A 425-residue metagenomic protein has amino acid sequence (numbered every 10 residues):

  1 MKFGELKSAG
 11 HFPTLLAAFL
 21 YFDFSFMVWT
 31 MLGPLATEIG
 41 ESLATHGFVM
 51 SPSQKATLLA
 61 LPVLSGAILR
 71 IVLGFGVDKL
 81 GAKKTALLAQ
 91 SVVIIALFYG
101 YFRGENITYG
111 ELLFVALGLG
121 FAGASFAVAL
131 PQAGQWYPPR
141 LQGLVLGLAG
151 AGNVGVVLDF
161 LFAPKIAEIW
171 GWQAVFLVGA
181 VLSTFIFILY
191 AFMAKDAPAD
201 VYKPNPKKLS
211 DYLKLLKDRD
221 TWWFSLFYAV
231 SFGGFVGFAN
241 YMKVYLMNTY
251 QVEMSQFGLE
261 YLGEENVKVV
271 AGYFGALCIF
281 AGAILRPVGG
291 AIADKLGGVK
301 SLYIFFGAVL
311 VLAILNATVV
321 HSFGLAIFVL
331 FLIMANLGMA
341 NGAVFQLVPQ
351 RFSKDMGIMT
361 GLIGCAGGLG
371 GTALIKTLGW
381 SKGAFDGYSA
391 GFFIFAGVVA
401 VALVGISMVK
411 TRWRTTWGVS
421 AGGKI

Functional and structural regions predicted by a protein language model:
L32-T37, R219-P287: Extracytoplasmic gate region of multi-pass secondary transporters
K83-A86, L112, L302: Primarily marks hydrophobic transmembrane alpha-helices of the MFS/SLC 12-helix fold
S91-E105, G307-H321: C-terminal ends and interior cores of transmembrane alpha-helices in multi-pass membrane transporters/permeases
V115-G152: Cytoplasmic helix-loop-helix junction between adjacent transmembrane helices in 12-TM secondary transporters
L141-L161, G364-L374: Glycine-rich segments within core transmembrane alpha-helices of 12-TM secondary carriers
L148-A194: Helix-loop-helix hairpin linking two adjacent transmembrane segments in secondary transporters
V181-D200, A402-K410: C-terminal membrane-cytosol helix-exit motif in multi-pass small-molecule transporters
A191-L213, T415-K424: Flexible cytoplasmic inter-helical loops of multi-pass small-molecule transporters
